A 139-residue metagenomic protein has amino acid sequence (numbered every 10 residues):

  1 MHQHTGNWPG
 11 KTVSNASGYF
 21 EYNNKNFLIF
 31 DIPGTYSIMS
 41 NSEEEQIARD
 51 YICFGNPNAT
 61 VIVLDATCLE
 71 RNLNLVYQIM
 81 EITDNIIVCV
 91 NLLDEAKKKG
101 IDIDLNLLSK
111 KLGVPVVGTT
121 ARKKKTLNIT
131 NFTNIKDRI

Functional and structural regions predicted by a protein language model:
M1-E43, C53-G55, A59, E81: Conserved G1/Walker A P-loop phosphate-binding module
P9, V13, K25-L28, S40 (+4 more regions): Helical mechanochemical/support elements of P-loop NTPase systems and associated helical scaffolds
V13, D31, A48, I79 (+2 more regions): Residue-level signature of catalytic and energy-coupling elements of molecular machines, predominantly ATP/GTP-dependent
T35-S40, C53-D102, T120: Conserved Switch II/interswitch segment of TRAFAC-class P-loop GTPases
D94-I139: Canonical P-loop GTPase G-domain recognition
